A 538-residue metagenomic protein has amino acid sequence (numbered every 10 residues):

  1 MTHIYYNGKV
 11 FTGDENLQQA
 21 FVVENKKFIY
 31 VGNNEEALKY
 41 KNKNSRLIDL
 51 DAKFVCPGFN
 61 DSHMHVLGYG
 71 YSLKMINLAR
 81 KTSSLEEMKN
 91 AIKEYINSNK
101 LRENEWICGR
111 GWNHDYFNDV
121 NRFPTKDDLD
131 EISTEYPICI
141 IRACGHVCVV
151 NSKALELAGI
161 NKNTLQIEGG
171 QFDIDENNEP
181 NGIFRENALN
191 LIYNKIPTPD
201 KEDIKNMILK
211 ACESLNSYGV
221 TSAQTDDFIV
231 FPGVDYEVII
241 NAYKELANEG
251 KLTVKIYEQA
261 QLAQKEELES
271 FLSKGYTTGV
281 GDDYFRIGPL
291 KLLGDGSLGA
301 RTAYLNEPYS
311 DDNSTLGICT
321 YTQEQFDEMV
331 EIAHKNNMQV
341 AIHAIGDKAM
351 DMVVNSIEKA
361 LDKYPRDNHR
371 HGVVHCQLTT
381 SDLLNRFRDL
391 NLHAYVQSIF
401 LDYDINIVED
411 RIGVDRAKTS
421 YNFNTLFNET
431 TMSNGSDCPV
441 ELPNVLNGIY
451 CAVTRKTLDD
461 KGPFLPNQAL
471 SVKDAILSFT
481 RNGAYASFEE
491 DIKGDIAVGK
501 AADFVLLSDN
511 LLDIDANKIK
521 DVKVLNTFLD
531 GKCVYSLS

Functional and structural regions predicted by a protein language model:
T2-Y6, F11-S273, L292, S297-A349 (+5 more regions): Divalent metal-binding segments
I4, S536-S538: Carbohydrate-interacting/catalytic domains
H65, Y284-T302, N391-D402: Non-cysteine beta-strand/loop elements that form the S-adenosyl-L-methionine
N206, E331-A341, I345-H371, H375-C376 (+3 more regions): His/Asp/Glu-enriched, well-ordered alpha-helical/loop segment that forms or immediately abuts the divalent-metal
A247-E249, G275-D282, R366, F387-D389: Acidic (Asp/Glu)-rich catalytic clusters
L268-V280, V396: Substrate-binding cleft/loops of secretory-pathway carbohydrate-active enzymes
T278-G279, I514-I519: Short proline/glycine-enriched turn/loop segments at secondary-structure junctions
